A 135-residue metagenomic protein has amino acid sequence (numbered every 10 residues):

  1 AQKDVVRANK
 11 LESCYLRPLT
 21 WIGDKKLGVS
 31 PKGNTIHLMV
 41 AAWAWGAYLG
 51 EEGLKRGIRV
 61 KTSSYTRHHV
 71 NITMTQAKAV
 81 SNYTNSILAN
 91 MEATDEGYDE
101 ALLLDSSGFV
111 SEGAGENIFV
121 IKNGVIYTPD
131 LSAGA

Functional and structural regions predicted by a protein language model:
A1-D4, L27-A135: Helix-start/capping segments and mature chain N-termini
A1-V5, S13-L27: Short, glycine/charge-rich beta-strand/loop segments that flank catalytic centers and engage negatively charged groups
A8: Catalytic-core "active-site belt" of small-molecule-metabolizing enzymes, emphasizing His/Asp/Glu-rich regions
L11-Y15, Y98-D99: Short secondary-structure junction motifs
